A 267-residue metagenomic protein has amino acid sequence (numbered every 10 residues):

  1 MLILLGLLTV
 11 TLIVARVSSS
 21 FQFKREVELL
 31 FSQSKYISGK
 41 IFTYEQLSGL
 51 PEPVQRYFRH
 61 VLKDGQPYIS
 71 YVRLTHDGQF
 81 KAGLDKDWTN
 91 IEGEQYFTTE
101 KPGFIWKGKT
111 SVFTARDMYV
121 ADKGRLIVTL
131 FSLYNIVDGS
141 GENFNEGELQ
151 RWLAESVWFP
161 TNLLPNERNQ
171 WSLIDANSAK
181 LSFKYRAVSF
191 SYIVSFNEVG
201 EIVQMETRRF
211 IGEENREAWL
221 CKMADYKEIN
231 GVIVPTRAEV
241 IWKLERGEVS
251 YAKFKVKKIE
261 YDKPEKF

Functional and structural regions predicted by a protein language model:
M1-R16: Hydrophobic membrane-insertion alpha-helices, especially the h-region of bacterial N-terminal signal peptides
V14-K24: Aromatic-capped interface at the extracytoplasmic side of an N-terminal signal-anchor transmembrane helix
F23-R73: N-terminal leader/targeting segments and the immediate start of mature chains
Q55-N135: N-terminal mature ectodomain segment of secretory-pathway/periplasmic proteins
F58, E92-Q95, K123-V128, L163-N169 (+4 more regions): Buried hydrophobic residues that stabilize the cores of well-folded domains
I69-T75, T99-K107, I174-S182, I202-Q204 (+1 more regions): Short, hydrophobic/aromatic-rich segments at coil-to-beta transitions
I127-F190, E213-E214: Flexible, processing/modification-adjacent segments and terminal tails in exported/periplasmic/extracellular proteins
A179-E265: Gly/Pro-enriched, hydrophobic low-complexity segments that function as extracytoplasmic propeptides/linkers
